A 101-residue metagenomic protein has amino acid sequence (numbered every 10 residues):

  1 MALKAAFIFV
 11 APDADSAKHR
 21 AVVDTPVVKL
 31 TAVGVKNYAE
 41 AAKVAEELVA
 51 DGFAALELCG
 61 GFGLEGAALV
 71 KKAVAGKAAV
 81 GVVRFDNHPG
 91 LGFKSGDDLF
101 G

Functional and structural regions predicted by a protein language model:
M1-A14: N-terminal basic/disordered segments at the start of proteins
A5-F7, T31-V33, E57-L58, A78-V82: Hydrophobic faces of well-ordered beta-strands that scaffold small-molecule active sites in alpha/beta enzyme cores
V10-P12, G61, F85-N87: Active-site beta-loop-alpha junctions enriched in small/polar residues
P26-A39: Active-site mouth loops of central-metabolism enzymes
E40-L48, G52-L64: Amphipathic, hydrophobic secondary-structure cores in small proteins
L64-H88: Alpha-helix-loop-beta-strand connector modules within alpha/beta enzyme cores
H88-K94: Short, charged, surface-exposed secondary-structure boundary motifs
L99-G101: A polyampholytic, Gly/Pro-enriched intrinsically disordered region
